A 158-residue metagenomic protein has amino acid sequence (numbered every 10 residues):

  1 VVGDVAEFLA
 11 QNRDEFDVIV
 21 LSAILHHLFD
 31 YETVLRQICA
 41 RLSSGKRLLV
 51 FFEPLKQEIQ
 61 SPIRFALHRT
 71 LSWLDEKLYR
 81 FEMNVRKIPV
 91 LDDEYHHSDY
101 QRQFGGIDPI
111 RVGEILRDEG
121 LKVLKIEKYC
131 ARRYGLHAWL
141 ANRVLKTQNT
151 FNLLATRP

Functional and structural regions predicted by a protein language model:
V1-F8: Conserved SAM-binding strand-loop segment of SAM-dependent methyltransferases
V20: A conserved beta-strand element that flanks and buttresses the S-adenosyl-L-methionine
H26-H27: A short His-aromatic
E32-R47: A short glycine-rich, Lys/Arg-flanked "PGG" loop and its adjoining helix->strand segment in the class I
R47-E82: Conserved class I S-adenosyl-L-methionine
V85-R102: Short, glycine-/aromatic-enriched active-site segment of Class I SAM-dependent methyltransferases
R102-I126: Short alpha-helix
E119-L121, H137-P158: Core SAM-dependent methyltransferase catalytic element
